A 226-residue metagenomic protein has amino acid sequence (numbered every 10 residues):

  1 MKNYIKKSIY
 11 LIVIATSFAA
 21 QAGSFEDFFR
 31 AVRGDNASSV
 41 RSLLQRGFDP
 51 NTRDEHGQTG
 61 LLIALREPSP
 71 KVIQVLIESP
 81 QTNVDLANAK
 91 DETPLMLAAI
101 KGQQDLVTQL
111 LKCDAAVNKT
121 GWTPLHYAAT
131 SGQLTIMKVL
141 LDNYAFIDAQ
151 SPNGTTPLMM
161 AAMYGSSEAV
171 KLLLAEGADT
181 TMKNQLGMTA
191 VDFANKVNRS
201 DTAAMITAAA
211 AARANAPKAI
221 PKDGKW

Functional and structural regions predicted by a protein language model:
K2-I5, A20-F48, E55-Q58, A211-W226: Intrinsically disordered, low-complexity regulatory segments in ankyrin-centric signaling systems
I9-S17: Bacterial N-terminal signal peptides
Q21-F28, C113, N143, E176 (+2 more regions): Ankyrin-repeat-protein effector appendages
R30-D35, I63-S69, L97-Q103, Y127-Q133 (+2 more regions): Ankyrin repeat A-helix N-terminal signature
N36-L44, S69-E78, Q103-L111, Q133-L141 (+2 more regions): Ankyrin repeat structural motif
P50, V84, D114-V117, I147 (+1 more regions): Ankyrin-repeat inter-repeat connecting loop/turn
D54, N88, N118-G121, S151 (+1 more regions): Ankyrin repeat boundary/linker residues
